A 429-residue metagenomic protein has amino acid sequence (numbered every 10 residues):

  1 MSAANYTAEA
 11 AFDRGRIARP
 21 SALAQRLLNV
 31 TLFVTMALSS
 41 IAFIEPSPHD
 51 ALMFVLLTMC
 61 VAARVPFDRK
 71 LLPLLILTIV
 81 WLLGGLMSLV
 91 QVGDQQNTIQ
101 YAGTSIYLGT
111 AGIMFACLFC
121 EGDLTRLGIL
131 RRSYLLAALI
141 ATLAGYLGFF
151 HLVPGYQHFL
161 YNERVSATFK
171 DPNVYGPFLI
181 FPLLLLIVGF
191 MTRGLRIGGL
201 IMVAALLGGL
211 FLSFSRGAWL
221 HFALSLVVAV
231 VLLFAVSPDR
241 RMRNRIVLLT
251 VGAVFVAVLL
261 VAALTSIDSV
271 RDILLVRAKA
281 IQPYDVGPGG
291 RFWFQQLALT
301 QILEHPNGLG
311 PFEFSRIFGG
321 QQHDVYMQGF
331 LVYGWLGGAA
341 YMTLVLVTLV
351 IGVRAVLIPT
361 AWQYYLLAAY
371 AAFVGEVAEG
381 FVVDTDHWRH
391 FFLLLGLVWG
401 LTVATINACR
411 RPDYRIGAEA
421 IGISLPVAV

Functional and structural regions predicted by a protein language model:
S2-V65, W81-Q95, E376, L393: N-terminal signal-anchor transmembrane segment
A10, G15, F33-M36, L52-P66 (+5 more regions): Hydrophobic, aromatic-rich transmembrane alpha-helices and their immediate juxtamembrane boundary segments
M53-C60, L226, L367-V377, D384-V429: Transmembrane alpha-helices of multi-pass inner-membrane enzymes
T58-F67, G85-A144, P182-L185, V236: Transmembrane alpha-helical segments and their membrane-water interfaces
G128-L160, A167-V236, T343-R354, V374: Alpha-helical transmembrane segments of multi-pass inner-membrane proteins
G155, V165, K279-L336, G352-L357: Long extracytoplasmic/lumenal interhelical loops at the membrane interface of multi-pass membrane proteins
G194-R196, W335-E376, T402-V403: Hydrophobic transmembrane alpha-helices and their immediate junctions
V230-I281, Q296-Q301, N407, P426-A428: A membrane-periplasm/extracellular boundary helix in multi-pass inner-membrane enzymes that assemble envelope glycans
